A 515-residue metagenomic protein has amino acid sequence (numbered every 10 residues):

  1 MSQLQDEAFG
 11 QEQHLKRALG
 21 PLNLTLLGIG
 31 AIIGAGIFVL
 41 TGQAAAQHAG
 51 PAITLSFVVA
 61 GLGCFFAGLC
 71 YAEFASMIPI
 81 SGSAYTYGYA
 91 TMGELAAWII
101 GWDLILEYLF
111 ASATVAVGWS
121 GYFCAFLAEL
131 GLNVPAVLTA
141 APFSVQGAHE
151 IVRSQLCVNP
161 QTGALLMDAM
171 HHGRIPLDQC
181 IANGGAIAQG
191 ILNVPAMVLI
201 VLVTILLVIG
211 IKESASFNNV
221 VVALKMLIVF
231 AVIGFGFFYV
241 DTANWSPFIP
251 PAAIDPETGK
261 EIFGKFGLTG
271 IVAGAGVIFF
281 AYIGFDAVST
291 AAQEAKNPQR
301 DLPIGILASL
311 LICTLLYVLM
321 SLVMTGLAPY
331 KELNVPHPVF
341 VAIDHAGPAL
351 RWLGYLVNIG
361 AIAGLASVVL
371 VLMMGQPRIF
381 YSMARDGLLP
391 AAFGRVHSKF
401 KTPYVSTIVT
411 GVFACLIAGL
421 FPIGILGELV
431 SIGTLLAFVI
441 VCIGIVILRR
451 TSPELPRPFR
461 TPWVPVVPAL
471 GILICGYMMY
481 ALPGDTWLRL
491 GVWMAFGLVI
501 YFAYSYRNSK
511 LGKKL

Functional and structural regions predicted by a protein language model:
M1-G42, A46-P51, C64-L69, I78-S81 (+5 more regions): Membrane-interface "cap" regions at the ends of multi-pass membrane proteins
K16, L40-H149, A188, S309-I312 (+2 more regions): Extracellular loop-to-transmembrane helix junctions
L19, N23-F38, G190-V203, F235-G236 (+3 more regions): Hydrophobic, membrane-embedded alpha-helices of multi-pass small-molecule transporters
F38, I80, D103-G121, V277-K296 (+3 more regions): Membrane-helix boundary/coupling elements in multi-pass transport proteins
T86, G93, C124-T139, F143 (+4 more regions): TM-loop-TM module centered on a large, flexible mid-protein loop between adjacent transmembrane helices in multi-pass
S120, I191-T242, I306-L310, G427-I440 (+2 more regions): Membrane-interface loop-to-helix entry segments
G121-N133, A223-D255, S321-A328, F438-L455 (+1 more regions): Hydrophobic alpha-helical segments and their helix-loop junctions in multi-pass secondary transporters
A188-L192, V203, A392-Y404, F438-W487 (+2 more regions): C-terminal membrane-solvent junction of multi-pass transporters and transport-like membrane proteins
